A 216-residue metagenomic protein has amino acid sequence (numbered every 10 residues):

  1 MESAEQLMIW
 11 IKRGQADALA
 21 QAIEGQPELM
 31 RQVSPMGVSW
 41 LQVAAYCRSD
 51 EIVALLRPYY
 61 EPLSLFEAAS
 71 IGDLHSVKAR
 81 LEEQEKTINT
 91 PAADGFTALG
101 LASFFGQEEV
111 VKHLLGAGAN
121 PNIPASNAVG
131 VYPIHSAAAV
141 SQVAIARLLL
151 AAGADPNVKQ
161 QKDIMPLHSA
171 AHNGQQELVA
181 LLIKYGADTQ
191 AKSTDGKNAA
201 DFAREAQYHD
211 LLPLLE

Functional and structural regions predicted by a protein language model:
E2-L7, V33-W40, P62-E67, P91-T97 (+3 more regions): Ankyrin-repeat boundary/"N-cap" motif
E2-Q32, I71-P91: N-terminal segments that cap or nucleate solenoid repeat domains
I9-G14, V43-R48, E67-D73, L101-Q107 (+3 more regions): Ankyrin repeat A-helix N-terminal signature
A16-I23, S49-R57, D73-L81, Q107-L115 (+3 more regions): Ankyrin repeat structural motif
L29-M30, I88, P121-I123, P156 (+1 more regions): Ankyrin-repeat inter-repeat connecting loop/turn
V38-R57, T189-E216: Leucine-rich solenoid repeat scaffolds
I123-A151: Alpha-helical adaptor scaffolds
